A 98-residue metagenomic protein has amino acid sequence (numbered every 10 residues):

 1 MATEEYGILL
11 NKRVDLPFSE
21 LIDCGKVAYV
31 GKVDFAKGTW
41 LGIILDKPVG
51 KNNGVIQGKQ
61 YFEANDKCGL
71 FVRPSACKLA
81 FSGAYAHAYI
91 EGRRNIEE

Functional and structural regions predicted by a protein language model:
M1-E98: Ser/Thr/Pro-rich, acidic low-complexity intrinsically disordered regulatory segments
